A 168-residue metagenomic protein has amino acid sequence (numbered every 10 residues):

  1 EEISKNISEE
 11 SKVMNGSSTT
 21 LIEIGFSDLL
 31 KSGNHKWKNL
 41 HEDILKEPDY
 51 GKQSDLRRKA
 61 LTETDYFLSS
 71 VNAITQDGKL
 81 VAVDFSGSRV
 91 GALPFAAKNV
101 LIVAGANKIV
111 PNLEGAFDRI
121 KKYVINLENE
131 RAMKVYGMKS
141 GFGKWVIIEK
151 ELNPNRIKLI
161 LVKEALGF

Functional and structural regions predicted by a protein language model:
E1-R58, T62-L68: N-terminal active-site beta-alpha-beta segment that forms phosphate/nucleotide-binding and substrate-recognition loops
K59-F168: Conserved phosphate- and dinucleotide-binding cores of soluble alpha/beta proteins, encompassing both enzyme active
